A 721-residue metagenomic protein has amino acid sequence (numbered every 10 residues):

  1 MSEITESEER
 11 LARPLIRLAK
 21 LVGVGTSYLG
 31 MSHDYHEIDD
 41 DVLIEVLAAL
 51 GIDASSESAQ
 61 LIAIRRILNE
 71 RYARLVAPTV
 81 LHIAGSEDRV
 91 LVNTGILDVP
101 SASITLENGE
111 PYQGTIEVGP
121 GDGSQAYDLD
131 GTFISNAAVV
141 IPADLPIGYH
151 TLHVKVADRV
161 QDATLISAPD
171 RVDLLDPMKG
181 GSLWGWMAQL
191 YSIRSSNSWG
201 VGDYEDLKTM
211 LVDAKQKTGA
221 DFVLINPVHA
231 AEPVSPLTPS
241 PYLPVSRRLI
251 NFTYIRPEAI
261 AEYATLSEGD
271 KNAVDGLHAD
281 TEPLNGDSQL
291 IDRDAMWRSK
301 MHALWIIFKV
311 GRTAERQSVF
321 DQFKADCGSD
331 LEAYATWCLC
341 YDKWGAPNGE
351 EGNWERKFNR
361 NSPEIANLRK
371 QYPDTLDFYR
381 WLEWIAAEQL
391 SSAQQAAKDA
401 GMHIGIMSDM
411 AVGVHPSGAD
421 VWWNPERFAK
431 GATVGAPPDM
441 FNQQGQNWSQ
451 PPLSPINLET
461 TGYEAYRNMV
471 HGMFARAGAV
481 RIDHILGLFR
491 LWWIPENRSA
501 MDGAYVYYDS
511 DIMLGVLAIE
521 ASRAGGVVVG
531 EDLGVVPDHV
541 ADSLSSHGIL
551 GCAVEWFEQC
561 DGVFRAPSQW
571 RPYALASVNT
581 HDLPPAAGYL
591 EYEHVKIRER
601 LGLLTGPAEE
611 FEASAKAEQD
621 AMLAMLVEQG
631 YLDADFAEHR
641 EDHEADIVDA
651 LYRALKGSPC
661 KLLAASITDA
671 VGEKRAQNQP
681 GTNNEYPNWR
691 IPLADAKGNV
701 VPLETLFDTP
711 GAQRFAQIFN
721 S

Functional and structural regions predicted by a protein language model:
M1-I225, Y263-E268, S522-R523, V527 (+6 more regions): Carbohydrate-interacting/catalytic domains
A48-E110, G114, P120-Y149, V154 (+1 more regions): Acidic/aromatic-lined carbohydrate-recognition and catalytic surfaces of CAZymes acting on diverse glycans
G109, V234-A387, S391, G413-L662 (+3 more regions): Alpha-amylase-like alpha-glycosidases and glucanotransferases acting on alpha-linked glucans and related
